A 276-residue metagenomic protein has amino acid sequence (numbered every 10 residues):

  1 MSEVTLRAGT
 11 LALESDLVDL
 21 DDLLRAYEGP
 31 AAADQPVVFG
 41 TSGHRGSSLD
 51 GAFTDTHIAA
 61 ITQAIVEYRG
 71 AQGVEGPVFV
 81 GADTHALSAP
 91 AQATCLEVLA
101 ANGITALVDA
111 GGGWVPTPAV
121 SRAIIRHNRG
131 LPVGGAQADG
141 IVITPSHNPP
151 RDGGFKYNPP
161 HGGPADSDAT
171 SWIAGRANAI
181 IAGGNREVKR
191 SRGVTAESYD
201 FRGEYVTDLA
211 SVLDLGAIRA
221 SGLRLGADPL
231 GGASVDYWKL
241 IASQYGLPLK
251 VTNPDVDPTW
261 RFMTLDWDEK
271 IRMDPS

Functional and structural regions predicted by a protein language model:
S2-Q35, L131-G135, R151-S276: Gly/Ser/Thr-enriched, mixed-charge loops and adjacent short helices that form phosphate/oxyanion-binding elements
G9-A12, G43, L99-T105: N-terminal alpha-helical targeting/anchoring segments
L17, V74, F79-D152, L240-S276: N-terminal small/polar loop signature for handling phosphorylated ligands or for N-terminal nucleophile
E28, Q63-G70, S121, I125 (+2 more regions): Generic structural signal for well-ordered alpha-helical scaffold segments
E28-R45, T56-H57, Q63-G73, L87-E97: N-terminal glycine-rich anion-binding loops that anchor highly charged ligand groups
S47-S48, P77-D83, R224-D228: Short glycine-rich or small-residue beta-strand-to-loop segments that form or flank ligand, phosphate, metal/Fe-S
F53-V66, G112-P116, S198-V206, D274-S276: Phosphate/oxyanion-binding active-site loops and adjacent basic polyanion-contact surfaces
T62-V78, N185, D214-S221: Glycine-rich phosphate/diphosphate-binding loops that line cofactor/substrate pockets in enzymes
